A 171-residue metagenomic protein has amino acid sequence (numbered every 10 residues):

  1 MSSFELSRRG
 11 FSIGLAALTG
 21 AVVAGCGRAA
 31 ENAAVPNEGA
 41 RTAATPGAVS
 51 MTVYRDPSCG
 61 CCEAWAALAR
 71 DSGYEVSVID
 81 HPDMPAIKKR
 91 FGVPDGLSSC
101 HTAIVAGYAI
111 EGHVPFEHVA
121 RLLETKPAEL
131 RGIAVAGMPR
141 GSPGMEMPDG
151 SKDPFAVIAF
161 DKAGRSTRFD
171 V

Functional and structural regions predicted by a protein language model:
M1-V22: N-terminal secretory signal peptides and thylakoid transit peptides that target proteins across membranes
G27-A29: Bacterial signal peptide processing site
N32-G47: Low-complexity, Pro/Thr/Ser/Glu-rich flexible segments characteristic of extracytoplasmic/periplasmic regions
G47-C61: Local sequence-structure signature of Cys/Sec-based thiol-disulfide redox active-site neighborhoods
A64-L68: Typically the conserved alpha-helix immediately C-terminal to a functionally engaged Cys/Sec in thioredoxin-like
V76-I87, G96-L97, V105: Thiol-based oxidoreductase modules, predominantly thioredoxin-like and allied folds used for disulfide exchange
R90, G96-V171: Thiol/selenol-based redox catalytic cores and closely related redox-interacting motifs
